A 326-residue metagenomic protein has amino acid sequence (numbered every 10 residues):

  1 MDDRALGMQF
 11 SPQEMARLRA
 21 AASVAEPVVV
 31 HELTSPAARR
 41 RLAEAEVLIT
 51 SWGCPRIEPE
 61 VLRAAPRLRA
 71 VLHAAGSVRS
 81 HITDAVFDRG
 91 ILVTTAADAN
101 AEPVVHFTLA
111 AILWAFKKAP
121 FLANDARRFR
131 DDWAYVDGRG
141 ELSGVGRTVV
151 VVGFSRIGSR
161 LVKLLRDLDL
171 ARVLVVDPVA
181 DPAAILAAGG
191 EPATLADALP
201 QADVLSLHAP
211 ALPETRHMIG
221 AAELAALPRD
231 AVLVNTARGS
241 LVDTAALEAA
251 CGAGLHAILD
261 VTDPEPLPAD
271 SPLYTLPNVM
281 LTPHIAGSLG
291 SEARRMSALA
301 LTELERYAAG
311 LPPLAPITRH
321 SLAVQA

Functional and structural regions predicted by a protein language model:
M1-V47, L174, Q325-A326: N-terminal glycine-/charge-rich "phosphate-binding" loop or analogous flexible N-terminal tail
A43-E44, A64-R67, P200-Q201, A226-R229 (+1 more regions): Alpha-helix C-terminal capping/helix-to-coil transition sites in glycosyltransferase folds
R56-I57, V179-P272: Rossmann-like adenosine-cofactor binding region
A74-A75, L92-A99, A196, H284: Short beta->alpha connector loops at strand-helix junctions that form conserved, small/polar/Pro-enriched
R89-I91, A96-T148, R160-K163, L168: Phosphate-binding beta-alpha-beta segment of Rossmann-like dinucleotide-binding domains, i.e., the NAD(P)
F154-S155: Glycine-rich Rossmann-fold phosphate-binding loop(s) that bind the pyrophosphate of adenine dinucleotide cofactors
D167-A171, A253: Conserved S-adenosyl-L-methionine
D230-A326: Rossmann-like dinucleotide-binding domain for NAD(H)/NADP(H)
